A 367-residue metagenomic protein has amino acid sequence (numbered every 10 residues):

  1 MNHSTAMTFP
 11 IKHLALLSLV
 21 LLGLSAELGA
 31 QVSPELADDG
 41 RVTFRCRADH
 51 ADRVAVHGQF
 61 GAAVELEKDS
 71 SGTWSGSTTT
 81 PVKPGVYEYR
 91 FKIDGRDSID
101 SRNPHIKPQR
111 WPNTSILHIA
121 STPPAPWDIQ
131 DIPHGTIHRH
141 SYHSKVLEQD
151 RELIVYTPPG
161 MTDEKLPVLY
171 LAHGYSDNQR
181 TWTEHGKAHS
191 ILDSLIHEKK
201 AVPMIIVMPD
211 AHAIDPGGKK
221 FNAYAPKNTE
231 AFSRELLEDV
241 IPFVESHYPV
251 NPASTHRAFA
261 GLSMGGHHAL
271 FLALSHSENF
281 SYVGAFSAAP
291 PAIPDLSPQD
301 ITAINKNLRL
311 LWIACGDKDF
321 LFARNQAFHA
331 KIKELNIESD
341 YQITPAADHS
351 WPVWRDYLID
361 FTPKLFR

Functional and structural regions predicted by a protein language model:
N2-L16: Bacterial N-terminal signal peptides that target proteins for export
I11-K12, A26, E238, H267: Residue-level micro-sites within transmembrane alpha helices that shape and flank functional polar/acidic positions
A15-A26: Bacterial N-terminal signal peptides
L28-A30: Boundary at the C-terminal end of the N-terminal hydrophobic targeting segment
L36-V64, K68-R367: Non-catalytic cap/lid and distal C-terminal segments of serine-dependent acyl enzymes
